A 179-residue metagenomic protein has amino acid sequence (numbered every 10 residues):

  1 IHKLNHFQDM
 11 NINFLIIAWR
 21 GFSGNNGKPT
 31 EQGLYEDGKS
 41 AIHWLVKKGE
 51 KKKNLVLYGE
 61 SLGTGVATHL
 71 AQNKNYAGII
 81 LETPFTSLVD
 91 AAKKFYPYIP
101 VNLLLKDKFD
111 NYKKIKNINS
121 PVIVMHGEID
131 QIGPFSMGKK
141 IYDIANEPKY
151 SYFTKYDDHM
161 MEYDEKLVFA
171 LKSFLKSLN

Functional and structural regions predicted by a protein language model:
I1-K48, K53, E60, T64-G65 (+1 more regions): Membrane-embedded segments
K3, N111, S120, P134-D143: Short alpha-helix in the alpha/beta-hydrolase fold that links the catalytic acid
L57-G59, E82, M125: Short beta-strand immediately N-terminal to the catalytic nucleophile in serine-hydrolase-like folds
T64-S120: Hydrolase active-site cap/lid region
N117-N119, V124-D130: Short beta-strand/loop motif that positions the catalytic acidic residue of the alpha/beta-hydrolase fold
E128-G133, H159-M161: Acidic catalytic loop of the alpha/beta-hydrolase fold
K139-M160: Catalytic histidine neighborhood in serine/cysteine hydrolases with alpha/beta-hydrolase-type architecture
E162-K176: Post-His helix in hydrolase/transferase enzymes
